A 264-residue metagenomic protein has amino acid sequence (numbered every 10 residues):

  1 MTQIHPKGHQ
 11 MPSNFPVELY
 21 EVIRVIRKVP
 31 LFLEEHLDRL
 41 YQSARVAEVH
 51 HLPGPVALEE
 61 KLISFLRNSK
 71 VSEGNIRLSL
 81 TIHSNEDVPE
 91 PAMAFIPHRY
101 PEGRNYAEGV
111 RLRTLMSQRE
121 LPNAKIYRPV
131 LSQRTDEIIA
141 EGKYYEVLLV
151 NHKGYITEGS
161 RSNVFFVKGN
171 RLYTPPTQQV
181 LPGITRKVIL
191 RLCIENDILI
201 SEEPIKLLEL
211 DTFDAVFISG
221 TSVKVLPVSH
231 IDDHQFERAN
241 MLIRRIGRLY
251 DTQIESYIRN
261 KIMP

Functional and structural regions predicted by a protein language model:
M1-S64, N85-P264: Helix-start/capping segments and mature chain N-termini
V56-I82: Short, acidic/charged, Gly/Pro-enriched secondary-structure junctions
